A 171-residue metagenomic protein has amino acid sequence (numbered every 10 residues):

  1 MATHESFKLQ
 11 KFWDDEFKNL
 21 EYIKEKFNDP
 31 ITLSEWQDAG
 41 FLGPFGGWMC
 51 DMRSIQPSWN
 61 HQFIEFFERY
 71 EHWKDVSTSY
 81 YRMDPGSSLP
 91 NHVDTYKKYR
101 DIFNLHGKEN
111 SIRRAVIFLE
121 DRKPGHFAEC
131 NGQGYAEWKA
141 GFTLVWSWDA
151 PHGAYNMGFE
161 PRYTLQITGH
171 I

Functional and structural regions predicted by a protein language model:
M1-Y81, G86-S88: Non-heme Fe(II)/2-oxoglutarate
S79-R82, H92, F118, E129 (+2 more regions): Residues in well-ordered beta-strands of folded domains
Y80-N110: Conserved short histidine dyad/triad with adjacent acidic residue
R82-D84, I117-K123, W148-A150, G169: Short, flexible loop/turn elements at secondary-structure junctions
P90-D94, D101-F103, H126-N131, A140 (+1 more regions): A short secondary-structure junction signal
I112-K139: A short beta-strand-loop-beta hairpin characteristic of the jelly-roll/cupin
R113-F118, T143-V145, F159-I171: A short hydrophobic beta-strand segment most commonly corresponding to one strand of the jelly-roll/cupin
A136-P151: Conserved metal-binding segment of the jelly-roll/cupin
